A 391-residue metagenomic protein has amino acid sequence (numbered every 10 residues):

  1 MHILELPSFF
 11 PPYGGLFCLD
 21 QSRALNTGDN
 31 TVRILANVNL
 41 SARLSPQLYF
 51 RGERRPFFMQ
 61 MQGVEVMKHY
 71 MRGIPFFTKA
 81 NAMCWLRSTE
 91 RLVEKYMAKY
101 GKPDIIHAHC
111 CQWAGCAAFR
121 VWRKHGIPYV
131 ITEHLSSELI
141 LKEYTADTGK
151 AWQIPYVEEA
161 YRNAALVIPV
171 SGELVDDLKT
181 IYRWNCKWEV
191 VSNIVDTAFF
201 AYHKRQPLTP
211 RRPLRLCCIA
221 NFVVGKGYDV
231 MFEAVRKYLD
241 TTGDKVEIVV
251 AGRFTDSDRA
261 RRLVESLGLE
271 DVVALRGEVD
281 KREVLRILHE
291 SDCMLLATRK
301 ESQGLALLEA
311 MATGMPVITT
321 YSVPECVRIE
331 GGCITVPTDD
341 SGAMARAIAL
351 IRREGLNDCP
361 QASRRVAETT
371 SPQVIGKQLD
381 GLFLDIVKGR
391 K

Functional and structural regions predicted by a protein language model:
M1-Q60, D380, L384: N-terminal subdomain of nucleotide-sugar transferases
L4, I168, L208-K226, F232-R236 (+1 more regions): Conserved donor-binding/catalytic core segment of Leloir-type glycosyltransferases
L40, V195, I219, V223 (+2 more regions): Glycosyltransferase donor-sugar binding loop
I127-V130, E138-E159, T197: Nucleotide-sugar donor phosphate/pyrophosphate-binding loop at the beta->alpha transition of glycosyltransferases
E173, I194: Carbohydrate-associated surface elements
R299: Aromatic "clamp/platform" in nucleotide-sugar-dependent glycosyltransferases that forms part of the donor/acceptor
P316-T319: Short hydrophobic beta-strand element within catalytic cores of glycosyltransferases and related nucleotide-activated
C333-S341, L350-G355: Conserved acidic donor-binding segment of nucleotide-sugar-dependent glycosyltransferases
